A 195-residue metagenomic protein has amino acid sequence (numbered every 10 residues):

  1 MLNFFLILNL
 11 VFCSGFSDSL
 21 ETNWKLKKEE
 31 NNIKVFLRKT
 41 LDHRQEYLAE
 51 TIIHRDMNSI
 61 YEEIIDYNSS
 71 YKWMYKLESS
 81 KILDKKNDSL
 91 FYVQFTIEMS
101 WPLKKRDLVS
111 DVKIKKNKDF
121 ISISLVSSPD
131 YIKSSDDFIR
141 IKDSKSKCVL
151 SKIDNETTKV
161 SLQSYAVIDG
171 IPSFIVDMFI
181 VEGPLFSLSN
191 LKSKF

Functional and structural regions predicted by a protein language model:
L2-C13: Sec-dependent N-terminal signal peptides
S17-F195: Eukaryotic helix-grip
